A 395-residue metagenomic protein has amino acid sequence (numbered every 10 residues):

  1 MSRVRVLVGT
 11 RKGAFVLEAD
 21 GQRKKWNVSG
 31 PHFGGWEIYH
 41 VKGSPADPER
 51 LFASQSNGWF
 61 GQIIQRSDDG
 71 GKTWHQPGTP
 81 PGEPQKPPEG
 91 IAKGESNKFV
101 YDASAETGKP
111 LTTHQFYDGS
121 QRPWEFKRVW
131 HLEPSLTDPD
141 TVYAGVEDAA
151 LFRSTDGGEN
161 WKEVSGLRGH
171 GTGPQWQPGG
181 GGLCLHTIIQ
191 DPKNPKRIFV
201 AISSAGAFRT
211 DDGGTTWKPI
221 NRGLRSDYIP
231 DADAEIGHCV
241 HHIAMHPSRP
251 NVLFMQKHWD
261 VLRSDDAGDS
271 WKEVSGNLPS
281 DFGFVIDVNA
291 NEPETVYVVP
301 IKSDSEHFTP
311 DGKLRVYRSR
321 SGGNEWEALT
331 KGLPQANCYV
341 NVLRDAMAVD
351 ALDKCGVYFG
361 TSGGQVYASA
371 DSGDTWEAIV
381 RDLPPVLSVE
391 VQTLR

Functional and structural regions predicted by a protein language model:
M1-R395: Extracellular glycan-interacting surfaces
